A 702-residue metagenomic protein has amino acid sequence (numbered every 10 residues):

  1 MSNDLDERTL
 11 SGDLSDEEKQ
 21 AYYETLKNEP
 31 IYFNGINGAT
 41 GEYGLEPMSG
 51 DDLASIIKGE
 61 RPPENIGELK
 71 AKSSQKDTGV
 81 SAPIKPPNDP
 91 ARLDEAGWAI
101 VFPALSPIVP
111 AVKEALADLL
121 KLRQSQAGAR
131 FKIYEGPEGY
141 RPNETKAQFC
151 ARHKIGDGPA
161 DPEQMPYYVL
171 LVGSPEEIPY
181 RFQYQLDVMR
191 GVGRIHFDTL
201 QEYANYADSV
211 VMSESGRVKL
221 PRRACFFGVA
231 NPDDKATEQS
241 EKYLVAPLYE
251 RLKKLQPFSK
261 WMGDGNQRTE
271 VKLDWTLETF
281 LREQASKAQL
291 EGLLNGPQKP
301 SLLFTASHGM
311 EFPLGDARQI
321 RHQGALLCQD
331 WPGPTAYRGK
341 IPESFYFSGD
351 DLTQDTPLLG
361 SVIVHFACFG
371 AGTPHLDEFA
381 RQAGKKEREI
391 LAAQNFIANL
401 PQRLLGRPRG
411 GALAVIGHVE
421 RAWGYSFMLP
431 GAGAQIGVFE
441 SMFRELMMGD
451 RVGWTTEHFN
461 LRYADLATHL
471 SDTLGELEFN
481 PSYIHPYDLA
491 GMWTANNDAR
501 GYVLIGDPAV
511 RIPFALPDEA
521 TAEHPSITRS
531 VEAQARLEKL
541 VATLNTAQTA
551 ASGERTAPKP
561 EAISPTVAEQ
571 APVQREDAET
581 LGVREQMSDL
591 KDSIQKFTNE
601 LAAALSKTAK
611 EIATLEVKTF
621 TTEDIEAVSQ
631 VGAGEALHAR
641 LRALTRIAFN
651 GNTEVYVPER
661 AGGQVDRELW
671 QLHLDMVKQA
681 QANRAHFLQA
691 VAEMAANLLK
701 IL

Functional and structural regions predicted by a protein language model:
M1-Q183, P481-S482, Y487-A562: Pre-catalytic or accessory/regulatory segments outside the catalytic core
S2-D6, S11, F226-K235, K242-L255 (+1 more regions): Active-site-proximal C-terminal subdomain of hydrolase catalytic domains
G38-Y43, M48, D52, I56-I57 (+6 more regions): A domain-level signal for caspase-like cysteine endopeptidase catalytic cores and their zymogen-processing architecture
L120-A127, P137-E138, K154-E177, R251-L404 (+1 more regions): Catalytic-core segments of thiol-dependent peptidases
K260, D264-E270, A550-A562, Q570-Q595: Short, basic, low-complexity termini and linkers enriched in Ser/Thr/Gly/Pro that act as targeting/leader peptides
V541, E576, T580-V583, M587-L590 (+7 more regions): Heptad-repeat coiled-coil amphipathic alpha-helices that mediate oligomerization/assembly
A613-W670: Long, low-complexity or tandemly repetitive, helically biased scaffold regions used for multimeric assembly/adhesion
R667, L672-M676, N683-L702: Extended, low-complexity amphipathic alpha-helical repeat segments
